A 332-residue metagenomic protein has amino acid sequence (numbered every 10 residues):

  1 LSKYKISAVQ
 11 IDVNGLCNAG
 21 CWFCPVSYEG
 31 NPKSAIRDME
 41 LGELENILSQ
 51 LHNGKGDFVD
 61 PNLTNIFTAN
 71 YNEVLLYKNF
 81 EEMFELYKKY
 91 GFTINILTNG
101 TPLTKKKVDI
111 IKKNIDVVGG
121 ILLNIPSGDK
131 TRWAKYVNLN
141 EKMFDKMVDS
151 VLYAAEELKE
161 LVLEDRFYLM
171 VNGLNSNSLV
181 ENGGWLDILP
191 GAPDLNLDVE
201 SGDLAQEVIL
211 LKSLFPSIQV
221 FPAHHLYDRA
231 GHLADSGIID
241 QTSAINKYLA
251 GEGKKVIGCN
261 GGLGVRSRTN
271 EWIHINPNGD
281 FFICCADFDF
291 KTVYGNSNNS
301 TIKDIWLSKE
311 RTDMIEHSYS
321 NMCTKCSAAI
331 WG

Functional and structural regions predicted by a protein language model:
L1-I121, R132-D145, D149, L158: Conserved alpha-helical substructure of the radical SAM core
L1-Q10, D57-D60, N246-G262, N270 (+1 more regions): N-terminal [4Fe-4S]-dependent radical SAM core
L1-S7, S27, H274, D280-G332: Flexible mid-to-C-terminal extensions adjoining Fe-S/redox cofactors in radical SAM and related proteins
D12, G56-A69, K88-L97, D116-I125 (+2 more regions): Conserved C-terminal portion of the radical SAM core fold that forms the substrate/S-adenosylmethionine-binding
L16, G20, K255-G258, M322: The −1 position to Zn-ligating cysteines in a subset of zinc-ribbon hairpins
G20, G30-K33, L75-Y77, T104-K105 (+5 more regions): Short catalytic/ligand-binding loop motif for oxyanion handling, primarily in non-cytosolic enzymes, centered on
F23, G261, K325: Short, cysteine/histidine-rich loop/knuckle motifs that typically chelate Zn2+
F23, S27-G30, G191, G202-V208 (+4 more regions): Secreted/processed peptides and extracellular or luminal domains of membrane proteins
